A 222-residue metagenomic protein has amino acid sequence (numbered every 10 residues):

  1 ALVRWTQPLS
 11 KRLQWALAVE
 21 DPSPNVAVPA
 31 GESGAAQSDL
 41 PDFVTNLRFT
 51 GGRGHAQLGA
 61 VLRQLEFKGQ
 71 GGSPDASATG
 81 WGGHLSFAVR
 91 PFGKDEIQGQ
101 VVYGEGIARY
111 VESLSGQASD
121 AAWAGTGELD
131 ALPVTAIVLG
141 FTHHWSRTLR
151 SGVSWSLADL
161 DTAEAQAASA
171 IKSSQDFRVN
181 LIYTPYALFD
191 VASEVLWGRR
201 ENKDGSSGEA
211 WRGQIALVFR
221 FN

Functional and structural regions predicted by a protein language model:
A1-G80: Aromatic- and glycine-enriched pocket-lining scaffold segments that form the walls of small-molecule binding clefts
A1-V3, P41-T45, W81-L85, T135-L139 (+2 more regions): Hydrophobic, lipid-facing positions within transmembrane beta-strands of outer-membrane proteins
R4-T6, Q14-A16, N46-T50, S86-R90 (+4 more regions): Transmembrane beta-barrel domains of outer membrane proteins
K11, W15-L17, T45, A56-L58 (+6 more regions): Transmembrane beta-strands of outer-membrane beta-barrel proteins
F49-I171, Q175: Detector for outer-membrane/organellar transmembrane beta-barrel domains, recognizing the amphipathic beta-strand
I171, N202-S207: Solvent-exposed loop/turn segments connecting transmembrane beta-strands in outer-membrane beta-barrel proteins
Y183-P185, E209-N222: Outer-membrane beta-barrel "beta-signal"
A187-L188, L196: C-terminal beta-signal and adjacent terminal beta-strands/loops of Gram-negative outer-membrane beta-barrel proteins
